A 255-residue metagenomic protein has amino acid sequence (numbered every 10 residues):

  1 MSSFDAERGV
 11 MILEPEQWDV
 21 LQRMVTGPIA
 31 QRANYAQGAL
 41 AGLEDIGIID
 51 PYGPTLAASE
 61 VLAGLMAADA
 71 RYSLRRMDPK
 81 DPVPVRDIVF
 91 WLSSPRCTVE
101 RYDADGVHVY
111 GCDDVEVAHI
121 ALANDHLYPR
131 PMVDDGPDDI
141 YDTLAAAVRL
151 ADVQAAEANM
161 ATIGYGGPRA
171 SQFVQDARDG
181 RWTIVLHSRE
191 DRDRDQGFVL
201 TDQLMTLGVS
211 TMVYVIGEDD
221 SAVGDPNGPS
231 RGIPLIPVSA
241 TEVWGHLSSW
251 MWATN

Functional and structural regions predicted by a protein language model:
M1-N255: Short, surface-exposed polybasic-aromatic patches that bind anionic ligands, especially phosphate groups
